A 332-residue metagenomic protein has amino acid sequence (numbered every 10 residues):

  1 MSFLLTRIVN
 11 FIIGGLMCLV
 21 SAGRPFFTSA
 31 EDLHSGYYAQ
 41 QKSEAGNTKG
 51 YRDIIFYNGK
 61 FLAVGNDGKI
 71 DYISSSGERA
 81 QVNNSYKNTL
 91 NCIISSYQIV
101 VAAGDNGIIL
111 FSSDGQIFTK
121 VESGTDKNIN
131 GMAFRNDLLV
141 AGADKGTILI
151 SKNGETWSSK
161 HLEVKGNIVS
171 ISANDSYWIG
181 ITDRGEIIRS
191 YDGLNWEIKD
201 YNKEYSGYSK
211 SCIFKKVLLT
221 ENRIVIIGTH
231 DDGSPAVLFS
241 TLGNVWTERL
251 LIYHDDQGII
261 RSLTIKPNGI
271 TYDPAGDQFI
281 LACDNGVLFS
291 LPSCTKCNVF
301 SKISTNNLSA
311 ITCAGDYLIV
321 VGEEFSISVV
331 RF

Functional and structural regions predicted by a protein language model:
M1-A30: Classical Sec-dependent N-terminal signal peptides that target proteins to the secretory pathway
G23-F332: Residue-level hotspots at or immediately adjacent to binding/recognition sites across diverse folds
